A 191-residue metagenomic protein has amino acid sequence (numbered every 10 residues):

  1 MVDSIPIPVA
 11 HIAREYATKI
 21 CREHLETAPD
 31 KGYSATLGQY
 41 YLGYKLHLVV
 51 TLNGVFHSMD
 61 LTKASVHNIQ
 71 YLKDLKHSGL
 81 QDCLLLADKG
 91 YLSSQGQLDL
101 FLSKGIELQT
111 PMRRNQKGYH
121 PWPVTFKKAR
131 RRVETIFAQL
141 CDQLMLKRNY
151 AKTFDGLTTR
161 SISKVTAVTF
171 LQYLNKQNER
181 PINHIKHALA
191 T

Functional and structural regions predicted by a protein language model:
M1-S103: Polybasic low-complexity intrinsically disordered regions
I7-V9, V55, M112, Q116 (+1 more regions): Short, acidic Gly/Pro/Ser/Thr-rich loop/turn segments
K19, H24, K63, K104 (+4 more regions): Residue-level signature of transmembrane alpha-helix interfaces in integral membrane proteins
K19, H24-T27, Q109, D155 (+1 more regions): Juxtamembrane helix-loop transition sites at the ends of transmembrane segments in multi-pass membrane proteins
P29-L37, S78-L80, K89-L92, N115-Y119 (+3 more regions): Short C-terminal domain-edge/linker segments immediately following a structured domain
L84, K89-D155: Helix-centered, glycine/charged polyanion-binding patches within enzymatic domains that contact phosphate-containing
T125-T191: Basic, amphipathic alpha-helical segments enriched in Lys/Arg and hydrophobic/aromatic residues
